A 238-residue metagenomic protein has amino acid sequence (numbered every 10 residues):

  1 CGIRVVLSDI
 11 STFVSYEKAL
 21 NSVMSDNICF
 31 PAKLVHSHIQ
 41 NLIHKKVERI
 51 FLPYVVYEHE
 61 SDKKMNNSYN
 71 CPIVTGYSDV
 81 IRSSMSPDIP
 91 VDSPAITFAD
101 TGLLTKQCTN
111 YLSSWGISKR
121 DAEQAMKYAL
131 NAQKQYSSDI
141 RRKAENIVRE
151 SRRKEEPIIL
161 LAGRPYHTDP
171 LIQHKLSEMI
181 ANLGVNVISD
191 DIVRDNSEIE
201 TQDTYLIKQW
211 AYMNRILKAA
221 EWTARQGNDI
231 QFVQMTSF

Functional and structural regions predicted by a protein language model:
C1-F238: An N-terminal assembly and electron-transfer interface module characteristic of large anaerobic redox and radical
